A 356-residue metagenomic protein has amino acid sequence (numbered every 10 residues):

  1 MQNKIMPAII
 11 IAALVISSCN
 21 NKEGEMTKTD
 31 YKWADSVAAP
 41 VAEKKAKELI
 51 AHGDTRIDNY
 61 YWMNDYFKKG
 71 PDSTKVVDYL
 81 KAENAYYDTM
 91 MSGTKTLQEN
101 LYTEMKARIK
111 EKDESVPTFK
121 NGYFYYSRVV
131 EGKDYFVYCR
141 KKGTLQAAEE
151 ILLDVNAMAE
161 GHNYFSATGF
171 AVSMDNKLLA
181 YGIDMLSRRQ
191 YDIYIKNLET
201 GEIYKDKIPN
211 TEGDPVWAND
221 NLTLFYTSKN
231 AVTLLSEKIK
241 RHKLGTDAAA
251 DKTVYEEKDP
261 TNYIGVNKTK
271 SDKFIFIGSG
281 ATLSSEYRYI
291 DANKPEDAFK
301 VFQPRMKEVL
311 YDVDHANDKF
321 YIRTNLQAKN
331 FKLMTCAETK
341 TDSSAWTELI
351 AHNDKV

Functional and structural regions predicted by a protein language model:
M1-P7: Bacterial N-terminal signal peptides that target proteins for export
P7-A8, S17-V356: Beta-propeller folds
